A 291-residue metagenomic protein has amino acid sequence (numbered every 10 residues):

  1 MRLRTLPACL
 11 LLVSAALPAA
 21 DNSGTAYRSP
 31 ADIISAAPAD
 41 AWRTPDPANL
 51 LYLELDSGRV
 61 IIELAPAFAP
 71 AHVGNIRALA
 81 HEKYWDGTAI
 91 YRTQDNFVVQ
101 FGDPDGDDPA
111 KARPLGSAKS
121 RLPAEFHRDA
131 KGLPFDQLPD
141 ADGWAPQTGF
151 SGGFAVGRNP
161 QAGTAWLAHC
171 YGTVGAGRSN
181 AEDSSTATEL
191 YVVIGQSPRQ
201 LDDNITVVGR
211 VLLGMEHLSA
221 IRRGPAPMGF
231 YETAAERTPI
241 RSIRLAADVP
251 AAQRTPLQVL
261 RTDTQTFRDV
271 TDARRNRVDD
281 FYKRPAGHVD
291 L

Functional and structural regions predicted by a protein language model:
M1-P7: Bacterial N-terminal signal peptides that target proteins for export
P7-A15: Bacterial N-terminal signal peptides
L17-L291: Cyclophilin-like peptidyl-prolyl cis-trans isomerases
